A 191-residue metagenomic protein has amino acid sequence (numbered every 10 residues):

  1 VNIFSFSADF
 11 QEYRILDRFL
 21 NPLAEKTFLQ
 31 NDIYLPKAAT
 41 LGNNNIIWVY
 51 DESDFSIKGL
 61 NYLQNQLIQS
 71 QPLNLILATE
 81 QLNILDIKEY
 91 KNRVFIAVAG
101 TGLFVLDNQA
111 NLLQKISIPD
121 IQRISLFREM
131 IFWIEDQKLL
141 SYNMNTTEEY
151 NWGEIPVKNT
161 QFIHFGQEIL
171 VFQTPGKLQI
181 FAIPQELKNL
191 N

Functional and structural regions predicted by a protein language model:
V1, P22-Q30, Q66-T79, Q109-I116 (+2 more regions): A short beta-strand motif characteristic of beta-propeller blades
N2-D54: Hydrophobic alpha-helical segments and helix pairs
I3-D9, L16, W48-F55, F95-G100 (+2 more regions): Conserved beta-strand positions in repeat-built beta-propeller and related beta-rich domains
E12-L16, K58, L103-V105, L140-S141 (+1 more regions): WD40 beta-propeller blade core
I33-G42, A78-E89, I118-E129, V157-E168: Repeated scaffold domains used in trafficking and secretory/extracellular systems, primarily beta-propellers
N45-A97: Hydrophobic, aromatic-enriched interface-forming segments
A97-I155: Intrinsically disordered, low-complexity segments enriched in Gly and acidic/Ser/Thr residues that form flexible
F162-N191: Blade-level signature of beta-propeller repeat domains, shared across WD40, Kelch, NHL, RCC1 and BNR/Asp-box propellers
